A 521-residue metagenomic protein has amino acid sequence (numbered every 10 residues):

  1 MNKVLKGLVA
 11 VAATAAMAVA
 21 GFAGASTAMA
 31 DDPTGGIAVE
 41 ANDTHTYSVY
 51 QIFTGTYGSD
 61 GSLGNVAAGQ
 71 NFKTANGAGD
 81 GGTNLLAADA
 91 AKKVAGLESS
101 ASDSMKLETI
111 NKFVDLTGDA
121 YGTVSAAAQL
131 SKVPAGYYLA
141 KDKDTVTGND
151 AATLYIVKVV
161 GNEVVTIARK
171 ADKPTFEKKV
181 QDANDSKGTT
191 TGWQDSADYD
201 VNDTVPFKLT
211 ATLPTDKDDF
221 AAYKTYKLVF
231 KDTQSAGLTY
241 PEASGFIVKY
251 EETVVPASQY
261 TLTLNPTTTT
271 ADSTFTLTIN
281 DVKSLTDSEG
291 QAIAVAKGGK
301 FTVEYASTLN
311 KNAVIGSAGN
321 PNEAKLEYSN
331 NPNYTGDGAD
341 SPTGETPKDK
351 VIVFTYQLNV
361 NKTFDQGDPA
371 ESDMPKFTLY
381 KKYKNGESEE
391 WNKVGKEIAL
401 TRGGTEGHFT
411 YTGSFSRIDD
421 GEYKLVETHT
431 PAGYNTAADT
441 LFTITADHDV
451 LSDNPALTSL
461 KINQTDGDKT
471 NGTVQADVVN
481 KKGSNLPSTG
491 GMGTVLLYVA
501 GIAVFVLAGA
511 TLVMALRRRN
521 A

Functional and structural regions predicted by a protein language model:
M1-A521: Solvent-exposed loop/turn and edge beta-strand elements of beta-rich ligand-binding domains
